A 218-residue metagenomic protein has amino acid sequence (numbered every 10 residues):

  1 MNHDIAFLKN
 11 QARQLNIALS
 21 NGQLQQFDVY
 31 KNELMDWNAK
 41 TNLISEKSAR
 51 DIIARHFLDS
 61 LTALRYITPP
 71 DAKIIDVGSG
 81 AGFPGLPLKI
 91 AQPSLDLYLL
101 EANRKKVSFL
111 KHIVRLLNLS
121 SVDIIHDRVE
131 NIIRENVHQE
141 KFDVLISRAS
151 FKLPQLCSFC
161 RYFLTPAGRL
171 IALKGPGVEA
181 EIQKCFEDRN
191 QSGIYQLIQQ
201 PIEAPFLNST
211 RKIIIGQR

Functional and structural regions predicted by a protein language model:
M1-D71, I75, S108-V122: Class I SAM-dependent transferase core
L34, L88, C160, K174 (+1 more regions): Residue-level signal for inorganic ion chemistry
L61-S147: Conserved SAM/SAH cofactor-binding pocket of Class I
D96, S121-D123, R169, G193-I198: Conserved beta-strand segments of alpha/beta enzyme cores
C157-R169: A short glycine-rich, Lys/Arg-flanked "PGG" loop and its adjoining helix->strand segment in the class I
A167-A180: Conserved beta-strand signature within the Rossmann-like core of class I S-adenosyl-L-methionine
G177-R218: Active-site capping/gating segments
